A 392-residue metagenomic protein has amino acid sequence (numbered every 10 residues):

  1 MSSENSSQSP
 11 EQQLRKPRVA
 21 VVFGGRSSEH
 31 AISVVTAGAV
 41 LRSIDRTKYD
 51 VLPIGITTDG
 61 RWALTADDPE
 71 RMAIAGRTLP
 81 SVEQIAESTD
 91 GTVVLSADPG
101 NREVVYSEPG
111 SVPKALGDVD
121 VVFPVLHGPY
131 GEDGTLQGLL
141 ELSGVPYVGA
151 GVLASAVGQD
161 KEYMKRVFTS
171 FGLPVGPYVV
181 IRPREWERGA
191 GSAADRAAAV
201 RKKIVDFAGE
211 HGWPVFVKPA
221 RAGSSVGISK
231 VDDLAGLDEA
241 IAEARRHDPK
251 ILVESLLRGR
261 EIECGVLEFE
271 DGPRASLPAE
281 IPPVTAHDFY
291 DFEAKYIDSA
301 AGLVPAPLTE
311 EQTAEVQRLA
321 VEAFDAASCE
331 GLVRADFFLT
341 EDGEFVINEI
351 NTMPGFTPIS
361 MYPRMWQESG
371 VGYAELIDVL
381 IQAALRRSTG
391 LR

Functional and structural regions predicted by a protein language model:
S2-E4, S9-V22, S27, V34-V35 (+2 more regions): Active-site nucleotide/adenylate-binding loops and adjacent lid/helix of ATP-dependent enzymes
S2-P17, F23-S27, R46, T309-R392: ATP-dependent carboxylate activation and anion-phosphoryl transfer catalytic cores that bind Mg-ATP to form
R15-K16, H30, V34-G38, R46 (+1 more regions): Conserved N-proximal alpha/beta basic substrate-recognition cap immediately N-terminal to, or forming the N-lobe
A39-Y49, E243-A244: A short, N-terminal amphipathic alpha-helix
D50, P146, P174, K250 (+1 more regions): Residue-level detector of anion-binding/catalytic polar loops
G138-Y147, D233-D238, E368-S369: A glycine- and small-aliphatic-rich helix-loop capping segment at beta-alpha/alpha-beta transitions that lines
S229-R318, L339, E344-V346: Phosphate-binding site of ATP-dependent enzymes
